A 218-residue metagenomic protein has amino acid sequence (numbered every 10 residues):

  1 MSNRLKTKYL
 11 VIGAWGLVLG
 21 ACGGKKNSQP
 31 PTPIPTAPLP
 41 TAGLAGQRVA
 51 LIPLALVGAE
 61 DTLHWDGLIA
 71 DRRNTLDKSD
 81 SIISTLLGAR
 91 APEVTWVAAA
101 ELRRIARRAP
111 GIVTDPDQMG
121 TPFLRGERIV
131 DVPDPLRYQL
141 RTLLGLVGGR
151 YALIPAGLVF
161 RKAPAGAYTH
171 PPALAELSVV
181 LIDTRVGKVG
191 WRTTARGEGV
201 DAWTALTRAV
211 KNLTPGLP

Functional and structural regions predicted by a protein language model:
M1-G20: Sec-dependent bacterial lipoprotein signal peptides
W15-V18, A45, V113, P122: Compositionally biased, intrinsically disordered low-complexity regions
C22-E60, S79, D134-Y151, A156-P218: C-terminal/domain-edge helix-coil "capping" segments
T62-G149, R192: N-terminal segment of the mature soluble domain
